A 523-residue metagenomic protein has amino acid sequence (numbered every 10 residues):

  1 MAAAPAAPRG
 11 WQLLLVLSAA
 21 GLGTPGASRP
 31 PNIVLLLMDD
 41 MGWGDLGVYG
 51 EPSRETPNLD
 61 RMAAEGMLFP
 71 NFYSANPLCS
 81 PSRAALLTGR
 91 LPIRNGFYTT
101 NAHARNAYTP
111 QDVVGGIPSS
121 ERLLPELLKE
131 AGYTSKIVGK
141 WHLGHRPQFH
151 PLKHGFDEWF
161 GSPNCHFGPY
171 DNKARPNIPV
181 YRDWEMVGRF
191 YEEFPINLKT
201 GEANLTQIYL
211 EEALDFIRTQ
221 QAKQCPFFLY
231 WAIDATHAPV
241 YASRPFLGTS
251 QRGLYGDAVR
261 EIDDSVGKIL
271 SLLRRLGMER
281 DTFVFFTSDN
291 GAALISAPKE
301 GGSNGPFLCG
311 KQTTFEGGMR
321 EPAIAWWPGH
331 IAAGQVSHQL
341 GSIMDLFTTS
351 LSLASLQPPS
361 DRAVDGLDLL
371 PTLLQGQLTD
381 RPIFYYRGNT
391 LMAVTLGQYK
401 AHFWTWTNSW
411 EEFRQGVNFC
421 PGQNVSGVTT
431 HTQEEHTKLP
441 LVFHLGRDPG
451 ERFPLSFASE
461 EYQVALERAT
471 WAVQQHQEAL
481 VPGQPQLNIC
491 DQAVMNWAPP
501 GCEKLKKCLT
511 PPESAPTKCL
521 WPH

Functional and structural regions predicted by a protein language model:
A2-P440, P449-H523: Formylglycine-dependent sulfatase
